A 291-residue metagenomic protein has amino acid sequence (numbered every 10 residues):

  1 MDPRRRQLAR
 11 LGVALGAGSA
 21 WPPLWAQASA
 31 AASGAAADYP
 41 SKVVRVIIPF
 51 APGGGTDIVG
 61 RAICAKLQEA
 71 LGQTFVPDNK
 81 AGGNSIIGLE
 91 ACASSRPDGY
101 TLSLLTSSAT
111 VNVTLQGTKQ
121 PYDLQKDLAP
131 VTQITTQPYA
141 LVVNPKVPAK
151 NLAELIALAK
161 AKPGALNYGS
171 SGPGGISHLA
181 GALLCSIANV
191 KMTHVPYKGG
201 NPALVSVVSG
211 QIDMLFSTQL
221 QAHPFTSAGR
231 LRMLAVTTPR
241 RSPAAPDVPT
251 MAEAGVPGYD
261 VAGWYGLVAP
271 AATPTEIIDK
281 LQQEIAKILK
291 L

Functional and structural regions predicted by a protein language model:
Q7-Q27: N-terminal export signals
A26-D127, A165, P173, V190-T218: N-terminal (or domain-start) structured segment
G53, C92-A93, G181, V207-V208 (+2 more regions): Hydrophobic residues within well-ordered alpha-helices
S94-Y100, T114-P202, M251, W264-L291: Hinge/capping helix and adjacent helix->loop/strand transition within the periplasmic-binding protein
S108-G117, C185-I187, M214-V248: A ligand-binding cleft/hinge motif common to bilobed small-molecule-binding domains
T118-Q125, R240-G258: Small-residue (glycine/proline)-centered packing/hinge motifs flanked by hydrophobic/aromatic residues
